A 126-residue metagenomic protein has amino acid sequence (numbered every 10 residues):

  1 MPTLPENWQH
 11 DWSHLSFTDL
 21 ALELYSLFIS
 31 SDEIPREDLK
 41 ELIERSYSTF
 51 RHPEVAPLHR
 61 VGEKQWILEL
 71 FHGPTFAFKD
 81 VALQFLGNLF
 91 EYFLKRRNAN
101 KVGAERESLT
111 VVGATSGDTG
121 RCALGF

Functional and structural regions predicted by a protein language model:
M1-F126: PLP-dependent amino-acid enzyme catalytic core
